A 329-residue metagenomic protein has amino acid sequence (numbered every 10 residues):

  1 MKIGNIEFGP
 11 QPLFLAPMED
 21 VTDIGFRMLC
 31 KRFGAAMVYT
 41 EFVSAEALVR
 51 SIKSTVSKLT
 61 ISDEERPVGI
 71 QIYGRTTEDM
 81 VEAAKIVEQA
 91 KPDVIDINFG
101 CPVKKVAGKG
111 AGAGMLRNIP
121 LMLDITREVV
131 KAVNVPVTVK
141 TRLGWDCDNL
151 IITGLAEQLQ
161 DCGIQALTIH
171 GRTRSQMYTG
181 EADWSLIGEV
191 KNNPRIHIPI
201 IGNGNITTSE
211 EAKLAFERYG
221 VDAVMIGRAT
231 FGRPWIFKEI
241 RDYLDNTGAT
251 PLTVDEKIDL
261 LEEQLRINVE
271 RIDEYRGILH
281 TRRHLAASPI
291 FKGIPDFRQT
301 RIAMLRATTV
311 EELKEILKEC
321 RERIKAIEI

Functional and structural regions predicted by a protein language model:
M1-G9, E19, I24-G25, D124 (+6 more regions): Alpha/beta catalytic cores of nucleotide-metabolism and tRNA/nucleoside-modifying enzymes
K2-G4, G9, M18-D93: Glycine-rich, positively charged N-terminal anion/phosphate-binding segment
L13-A16, V38-T40, V68-I72, I95 (+4 more regions): Hydrophobic faces of well-ordered beta-strands that scaffold small-molecule active sites in alpha/beta enzyme cores
F14, M18, V68-Q71, G110-A113 (+4 more regions): Conserved short-loop catalytic and cofactor-binding motifs
M18-D20, V43-A45, Y73-R75, G100-P102 (+4 more regions): Active-site beta-loop-alpha junctions enriched in small/polar residues
V81-A111, P120-I198: Alpha/beta enzyme core
L116: Aromatic- and acidic-residue-enriched carbohydrate-binding clefts of CAZyme catalytic domains
